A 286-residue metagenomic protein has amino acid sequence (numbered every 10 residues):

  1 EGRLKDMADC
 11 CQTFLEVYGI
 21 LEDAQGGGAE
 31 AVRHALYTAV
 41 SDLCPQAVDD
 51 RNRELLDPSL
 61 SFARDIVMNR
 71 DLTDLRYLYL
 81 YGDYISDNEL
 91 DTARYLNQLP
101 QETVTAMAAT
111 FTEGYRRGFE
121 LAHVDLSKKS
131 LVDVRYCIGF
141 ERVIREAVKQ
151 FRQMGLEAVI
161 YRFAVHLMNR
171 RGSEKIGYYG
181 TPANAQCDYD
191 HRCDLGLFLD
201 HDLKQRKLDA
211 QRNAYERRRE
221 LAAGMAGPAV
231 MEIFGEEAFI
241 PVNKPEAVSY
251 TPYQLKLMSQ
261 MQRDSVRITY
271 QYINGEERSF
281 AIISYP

Functional and structural regions predicted by a protein language model:
E1-P286: Active-site bordering "gate/hinge" segments that shape substrate access to catalytic or cofactor-binding pockets
